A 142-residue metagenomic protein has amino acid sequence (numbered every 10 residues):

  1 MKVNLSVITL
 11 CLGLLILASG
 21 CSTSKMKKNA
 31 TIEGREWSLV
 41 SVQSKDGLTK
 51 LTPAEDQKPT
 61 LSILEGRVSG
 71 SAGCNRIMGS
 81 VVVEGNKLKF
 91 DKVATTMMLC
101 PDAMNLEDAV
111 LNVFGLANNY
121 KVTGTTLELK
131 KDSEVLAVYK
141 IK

Functional and structural regions predicted by a protein language model:
V3-S6, S19-M78, V82-K142: Lipid interaction determinants
T9-A18: Bacterial N-terminal signal peptides
